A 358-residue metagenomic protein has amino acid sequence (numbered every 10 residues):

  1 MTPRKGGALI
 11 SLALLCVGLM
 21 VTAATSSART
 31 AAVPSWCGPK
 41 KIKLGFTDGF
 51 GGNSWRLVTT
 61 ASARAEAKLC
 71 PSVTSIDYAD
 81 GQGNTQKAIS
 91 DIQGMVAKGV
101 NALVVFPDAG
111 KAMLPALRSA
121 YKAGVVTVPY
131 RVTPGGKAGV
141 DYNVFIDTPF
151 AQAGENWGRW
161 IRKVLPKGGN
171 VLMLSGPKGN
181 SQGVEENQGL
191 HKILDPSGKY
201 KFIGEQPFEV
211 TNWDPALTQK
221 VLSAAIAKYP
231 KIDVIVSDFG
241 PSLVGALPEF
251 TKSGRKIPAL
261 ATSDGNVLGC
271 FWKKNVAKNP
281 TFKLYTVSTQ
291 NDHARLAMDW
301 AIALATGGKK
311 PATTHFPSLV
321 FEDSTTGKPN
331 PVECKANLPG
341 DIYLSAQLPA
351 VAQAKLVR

Functional and structural regions predicted by a protein language model:
M1-T2, S72: Short amphipathic alpha-helical segments with coiled-coil-like heptad repeat character
T2-S27, A63: Secretory targeting and sorting signals
S26-R358: A residue-level marker of the well-folded mature domains of exported/periplasmic proteins
